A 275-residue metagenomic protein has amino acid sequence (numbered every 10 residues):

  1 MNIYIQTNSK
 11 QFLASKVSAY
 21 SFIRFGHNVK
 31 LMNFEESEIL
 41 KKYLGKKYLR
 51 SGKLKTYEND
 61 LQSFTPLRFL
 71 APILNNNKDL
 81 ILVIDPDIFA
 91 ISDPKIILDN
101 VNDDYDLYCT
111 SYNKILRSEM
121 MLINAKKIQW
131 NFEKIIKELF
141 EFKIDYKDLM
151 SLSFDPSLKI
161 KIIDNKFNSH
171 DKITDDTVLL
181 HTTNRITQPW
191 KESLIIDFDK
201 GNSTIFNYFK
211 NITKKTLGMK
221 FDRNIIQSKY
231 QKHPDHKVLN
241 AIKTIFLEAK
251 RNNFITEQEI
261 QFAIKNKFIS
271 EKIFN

Functional and structural regions predicted by a protein language model:
M1-I3: Extreme N-terminal starter segment of soluble prokaryotic enzymes
K10, L31-N33, K42-K46, Q129-N275: A glycosyltransferase accessory/donor-loop signature
S21-N28: Short, acidic, metal-binding catalytic loop of nucleotide-sugar glycosyltransferases
K30-L74: Active-site-proximal specificity loops/subdomain of glycosyltransferases
P66-N113, L122-I123: GT-A fold catalytic core of metal-dependent nucleotide-sugar glycosyltransferases, centered on the diacidic
A71, L107, S118-L122, I160-I162 (+1 more regions): Conserved hydrophobic/aromatic beta-strand scaffold that supports enzyme active sites
D99-S153: Conserved catalytic core of nucleotide-sugar-dependent glycosyltransferases
